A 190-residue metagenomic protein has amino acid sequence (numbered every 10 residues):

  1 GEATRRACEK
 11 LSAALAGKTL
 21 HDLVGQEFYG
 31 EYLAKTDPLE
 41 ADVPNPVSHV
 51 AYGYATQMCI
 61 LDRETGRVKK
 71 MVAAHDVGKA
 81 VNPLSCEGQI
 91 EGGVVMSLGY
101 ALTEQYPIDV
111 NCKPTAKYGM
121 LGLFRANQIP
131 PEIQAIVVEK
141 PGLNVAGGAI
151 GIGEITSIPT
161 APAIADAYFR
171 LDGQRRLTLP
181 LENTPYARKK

Functional and structural regions predicted by a protein language model:
G1-K190: C-terminal catalytic domains of large/alpha subunits in multi-subunit enzymes
